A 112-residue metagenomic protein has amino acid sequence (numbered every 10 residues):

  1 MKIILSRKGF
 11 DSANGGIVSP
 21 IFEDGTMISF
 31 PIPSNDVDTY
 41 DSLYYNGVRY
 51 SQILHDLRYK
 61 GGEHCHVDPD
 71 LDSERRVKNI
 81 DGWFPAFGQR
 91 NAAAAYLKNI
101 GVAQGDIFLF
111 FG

Functional and structural regions predicted by a protein language model:
M1-G82: A structured, charge-rich N-terminal accessory region that forms the first stable segment of a protein and links
V77-G112: Extracellular-facing segments of soluble proteins and assemblies that are Gly/Ser/Thr-biased and enriched in aromatics
